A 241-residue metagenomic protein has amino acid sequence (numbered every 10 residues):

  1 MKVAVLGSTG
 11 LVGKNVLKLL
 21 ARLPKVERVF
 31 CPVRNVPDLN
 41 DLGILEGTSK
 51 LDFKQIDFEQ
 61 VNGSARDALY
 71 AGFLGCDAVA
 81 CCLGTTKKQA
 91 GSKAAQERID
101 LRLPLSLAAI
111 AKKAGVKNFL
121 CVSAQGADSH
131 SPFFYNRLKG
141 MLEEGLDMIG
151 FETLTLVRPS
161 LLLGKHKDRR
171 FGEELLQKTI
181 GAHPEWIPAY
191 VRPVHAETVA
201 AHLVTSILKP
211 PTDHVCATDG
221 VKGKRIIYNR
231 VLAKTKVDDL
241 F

Functional and structural regions predicted by a protein language model:
M1-L23: N-terminal Rossmann NAD(P)H-binding glycine-rich loop of SDR-like oxidoreductase domains
K2, D77-A78, N118: Structural motif
F30-V36: N-terminal Rossmann-fold cofactor-binding loop
L45-S106, I110-K113: NAD(P)H-binding glycine-rich loop region in Rossmannoid oxidoreductase-like domains and their noncatalytic homologs
T85, A90-G140, M148, L154-V157: Conserved Rossmann-fold NAD(P)-dependent oxidoreductase catalytic core, especially the SDR/UDP-sugar
T155-A182, A189: Flexible, glycine-rich beta-alpha linker
P184-H214: C-terminal helical subdomain
